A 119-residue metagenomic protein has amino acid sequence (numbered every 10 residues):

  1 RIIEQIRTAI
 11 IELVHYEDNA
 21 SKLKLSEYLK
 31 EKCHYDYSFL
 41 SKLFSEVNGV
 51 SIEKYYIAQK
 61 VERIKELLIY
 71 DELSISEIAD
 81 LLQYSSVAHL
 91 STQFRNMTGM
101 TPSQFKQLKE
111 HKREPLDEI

Functional and structural regions predicted by a protein language model:
I3-E53, D71-D80: DNA-binding recognition helix and immediately preceding turn/loop of helix-turn-helix/winged-helix domains
D36, S85-S86: Helix-turn-helix DNA-binding motif, specifically the short coil turn and the N-cap/start of the second
L40, F44, H89-L90, F94: Short hydrophobic/aromatic patch on the recognition helix
S51-Y56, M100-P102: Amphipathic alpha-helical segments enriched in hydrophobic/aromatic and basic residues that form the DNA-contacting
L81-S85, R95: A short, basic/aromatic helix-end/turn motif that makes direct DNA contacts
T92-I119: …primarily DNA-binding HTH/wHTH and HhH modules…
